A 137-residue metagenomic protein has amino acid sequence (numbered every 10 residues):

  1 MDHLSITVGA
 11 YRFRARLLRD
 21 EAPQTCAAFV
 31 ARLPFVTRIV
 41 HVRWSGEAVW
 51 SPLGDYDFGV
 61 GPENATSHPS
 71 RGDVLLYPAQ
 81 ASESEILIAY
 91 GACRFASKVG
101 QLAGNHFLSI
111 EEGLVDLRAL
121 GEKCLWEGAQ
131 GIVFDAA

Functional and structural regions predicted by a protein language model:
M1-R19: N-terminal intrinsically disordered, low-complexity, charge/repeat-rich segments that act as generic
L17-A137: Glycine-rich active-site loops that engage anionic ligands at enzyme catalytic sites
